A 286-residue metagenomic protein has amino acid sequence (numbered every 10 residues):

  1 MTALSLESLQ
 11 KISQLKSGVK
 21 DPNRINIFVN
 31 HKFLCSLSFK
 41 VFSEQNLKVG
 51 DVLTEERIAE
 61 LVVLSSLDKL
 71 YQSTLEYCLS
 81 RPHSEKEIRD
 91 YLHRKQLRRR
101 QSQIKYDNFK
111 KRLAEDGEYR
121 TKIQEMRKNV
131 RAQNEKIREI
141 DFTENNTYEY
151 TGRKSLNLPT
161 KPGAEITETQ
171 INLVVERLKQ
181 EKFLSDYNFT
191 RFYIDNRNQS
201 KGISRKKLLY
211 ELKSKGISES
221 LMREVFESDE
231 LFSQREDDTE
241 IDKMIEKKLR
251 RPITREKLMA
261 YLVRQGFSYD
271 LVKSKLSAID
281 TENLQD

Functional and structural regions predicted by a protein language model:
M1-D286: An alpha-helical, amphipathic repeat domain used for nucleic-acid recognition, typified by the mTERF helical solenoid
